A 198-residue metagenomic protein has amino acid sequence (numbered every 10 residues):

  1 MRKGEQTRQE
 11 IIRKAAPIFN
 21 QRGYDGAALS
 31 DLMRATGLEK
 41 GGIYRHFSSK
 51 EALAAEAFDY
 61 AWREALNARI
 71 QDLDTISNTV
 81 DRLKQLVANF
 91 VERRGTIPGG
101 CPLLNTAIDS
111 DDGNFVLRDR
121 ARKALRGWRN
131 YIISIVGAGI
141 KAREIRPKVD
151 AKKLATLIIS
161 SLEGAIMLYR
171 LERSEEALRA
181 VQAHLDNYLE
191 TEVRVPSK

Functional and structural regions predicted by a protein language model:
M1-R22, G26-L38, A52: Basic, helix-initiating cap at the start of DNA-binding domains
T36-F47: Short hydrophobic/aromatic patch on the recognition helix
E51-L53, T106: A secondary-structure capping/hinge motif
A55-A61: Alpha-helical DNA-contacting segments of helix-turn-helix folds
E56, R69-G99, A151-I158: Hydrophobic alpha-helical connector segments
L66, D81, F115-K141, K153-T156 (+2 more regions): Amphipathic alpha-helical packing segments from all-alpha helical-bundle domains
R82, T96-D119: Amphipathic alpha-helical segments used for helix-helix packing
R93-T96, A138, I159-E176, Y188-S197: Amphipathic C-terminal alpha-helical segment
